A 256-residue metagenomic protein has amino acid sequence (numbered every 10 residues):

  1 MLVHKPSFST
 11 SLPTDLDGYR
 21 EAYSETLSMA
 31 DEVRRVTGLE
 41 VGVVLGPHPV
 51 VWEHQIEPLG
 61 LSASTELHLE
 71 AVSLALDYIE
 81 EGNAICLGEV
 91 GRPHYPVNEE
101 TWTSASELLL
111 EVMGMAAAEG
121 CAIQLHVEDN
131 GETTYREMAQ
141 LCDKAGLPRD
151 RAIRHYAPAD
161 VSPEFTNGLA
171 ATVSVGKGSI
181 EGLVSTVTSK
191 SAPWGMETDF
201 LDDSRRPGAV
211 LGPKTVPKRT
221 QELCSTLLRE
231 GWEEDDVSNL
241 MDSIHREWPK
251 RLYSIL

Functional and structural regions predicted by a protein language model:
M1-E119, L125, R136-A145, P158-D160 (+4 more regions): Mid-domain alpha/beta scaffold segments of enzyme catalytic cores
V127, Y156-A157, V173-V175, T198: Active-site proximal loops enriched in glycine and acidic residues that flank catalytic Cys/His/Asp and coordinate
D129-E132: Gly/Ser/Thr-rich loops at beta-strand to alpha-helix junctions that form or flank small-molecule/cofactor-binding
R149-A152, L169-K177, W194-M196: Short hydrophobic/aromatic-enriched beta-strand-loop microsegments
I153-T166: Class I S-adenosyl-L-methionine
T166-L169, K190: Short, structured coil segments at secondary-structure junctions
T188-D203, S254: Conserved short secondary-structure transition element at the edge of the structured enzyme core that lines
R229: Conserved phosphoryl-transfer catalytic core
